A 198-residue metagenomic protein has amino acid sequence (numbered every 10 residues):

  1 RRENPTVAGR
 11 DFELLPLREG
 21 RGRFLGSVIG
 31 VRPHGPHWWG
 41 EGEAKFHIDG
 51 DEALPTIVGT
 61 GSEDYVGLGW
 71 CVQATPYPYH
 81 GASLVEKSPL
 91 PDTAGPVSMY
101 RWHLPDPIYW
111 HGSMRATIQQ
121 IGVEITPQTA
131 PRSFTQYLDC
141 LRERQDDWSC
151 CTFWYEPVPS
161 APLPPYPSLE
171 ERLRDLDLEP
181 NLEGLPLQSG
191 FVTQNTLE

Functional and structural regions predicted by a protein language model:
R1-G184: Beta-strand-centric surfaces of beta-sandwich/beta-rich domains
L178-E198: Glycan-recognition and processing domains
